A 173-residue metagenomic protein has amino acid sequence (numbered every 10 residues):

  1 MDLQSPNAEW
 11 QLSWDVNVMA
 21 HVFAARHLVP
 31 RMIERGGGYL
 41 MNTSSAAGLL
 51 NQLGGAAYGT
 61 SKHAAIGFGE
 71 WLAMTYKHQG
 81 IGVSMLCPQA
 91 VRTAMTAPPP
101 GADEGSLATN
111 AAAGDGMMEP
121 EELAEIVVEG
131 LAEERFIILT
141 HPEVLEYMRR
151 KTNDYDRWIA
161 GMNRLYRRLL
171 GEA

Functional and structural regions predicted by a protein language model:
M1-Q11, G54-A57: Conserved mid-core segment of classical short-chain dehydrogenase/reductases
A25, S61: Active-site helix of classical SDR
H27-G36: A short helix-coil junction within the Rossmann-fold of NAD(P)-dependent oxidoreductases
V29, A64, G69-K77, G82: Catalytic Tyr-X3-Lys helix of short-chain dehydrogenase/reductase
S45: Residue(s) in the substrate-gating loop at a strand-loop-helix junction that position the organic substrate next
N51-G59, W71: Active-site loop-to-helix junction immediately N-terminal to the catalytic Tyr of the SDR YXXXK motif in Rossmann-fold
M74-P142: SDR active-site lid
